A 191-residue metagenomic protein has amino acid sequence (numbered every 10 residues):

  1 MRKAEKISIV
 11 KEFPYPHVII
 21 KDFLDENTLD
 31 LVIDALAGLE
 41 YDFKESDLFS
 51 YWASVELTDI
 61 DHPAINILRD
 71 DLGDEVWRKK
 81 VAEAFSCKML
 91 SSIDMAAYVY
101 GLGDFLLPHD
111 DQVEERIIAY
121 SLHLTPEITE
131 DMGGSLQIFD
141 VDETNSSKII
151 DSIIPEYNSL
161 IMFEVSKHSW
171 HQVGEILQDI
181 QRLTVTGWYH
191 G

Functional and structural regions predicted by a protein language model:
M1-M162, K167-G191: Fe(II)/2-oxoglutarate oxygenase catalytic core
